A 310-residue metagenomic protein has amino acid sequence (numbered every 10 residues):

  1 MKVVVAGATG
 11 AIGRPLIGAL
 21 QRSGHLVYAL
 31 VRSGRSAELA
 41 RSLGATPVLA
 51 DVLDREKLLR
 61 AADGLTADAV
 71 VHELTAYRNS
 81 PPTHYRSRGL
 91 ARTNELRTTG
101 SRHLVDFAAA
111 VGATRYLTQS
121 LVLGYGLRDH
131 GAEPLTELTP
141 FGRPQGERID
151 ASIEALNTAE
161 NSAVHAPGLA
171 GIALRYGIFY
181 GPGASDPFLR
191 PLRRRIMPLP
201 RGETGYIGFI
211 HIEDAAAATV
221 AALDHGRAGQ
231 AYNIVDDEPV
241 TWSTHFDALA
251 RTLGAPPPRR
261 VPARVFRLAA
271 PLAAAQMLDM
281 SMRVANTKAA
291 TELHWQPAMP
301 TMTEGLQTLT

Functional and structural regions predicted by a protein language model:
V3-H25: N-terminal Rossmann NAD(P)H-binding glycine-rich loop of SDR-like oxidoreductase domains
P15-G18, A218-A273: Mid/C-terminal beta-alpha module of Rossmann-like enzyme folds, strongest in SDR-family dehydrogenases/epimerases
G34-T99: NAD(P)H-binding glycine-rich loop region in Rossmannoid oxidoreductase-like domains and their noncatalytic homologs
P81, Y85-E147: Conserved Rossmann-fold NAD(P)-dependent oxidoreductase catalytic core, especially the SDR/UDP-sugar
S120-L121, A159-P182: Conserved beta-loop-beta element that borders a ligand/cofactor-binding pocket
R128-H130, N157, G168-L169, Y180-R190 (+3 more regions): Glycine/proline-rich active-site loop of Rossmann-fold NAD(P)-dependent oxidoreductases
P140-R148, F188-I210, D214: A conserved pocket-lining segment of Rossmann-fold NAD(P)-dependent short-chain dehydrogenase/reductase
P300-T310: Amphipathic terminal alpha-helices
